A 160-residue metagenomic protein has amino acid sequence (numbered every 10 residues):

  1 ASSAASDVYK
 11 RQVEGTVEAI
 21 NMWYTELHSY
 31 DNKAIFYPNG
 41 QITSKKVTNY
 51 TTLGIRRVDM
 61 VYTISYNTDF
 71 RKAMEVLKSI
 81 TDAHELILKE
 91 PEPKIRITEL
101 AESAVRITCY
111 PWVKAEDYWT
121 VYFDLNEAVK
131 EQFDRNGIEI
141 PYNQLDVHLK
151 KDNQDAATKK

Functional and structural regions predicted by a protein language model:
A1-A5, Y9: Single conserved hydrophobic/aromatic residue that forms the stacking wall/gate of nucleotide- or nucleobase-binding
V13, W23, K33, R56-M60 (+2 more regions): Envelope-exposed proteins and targeting segments
E14-E18: Short beta-strand-centered aromatic/proline hotspots
N21, D31, Q41-T43, T51 (+1 more regions): A generic structural motif
T25-S29, Y37: SH3/SH3-like beta-barrel fold
K46: Anionic-ligand binding region
Y50, T68, K78, L88-K160: Solvent-exposed, non-transmembrane regulatory segments of membrane-associated proteins
T51-L86, P141: A membrane-cytosol interface segment of integral membrane proteins
